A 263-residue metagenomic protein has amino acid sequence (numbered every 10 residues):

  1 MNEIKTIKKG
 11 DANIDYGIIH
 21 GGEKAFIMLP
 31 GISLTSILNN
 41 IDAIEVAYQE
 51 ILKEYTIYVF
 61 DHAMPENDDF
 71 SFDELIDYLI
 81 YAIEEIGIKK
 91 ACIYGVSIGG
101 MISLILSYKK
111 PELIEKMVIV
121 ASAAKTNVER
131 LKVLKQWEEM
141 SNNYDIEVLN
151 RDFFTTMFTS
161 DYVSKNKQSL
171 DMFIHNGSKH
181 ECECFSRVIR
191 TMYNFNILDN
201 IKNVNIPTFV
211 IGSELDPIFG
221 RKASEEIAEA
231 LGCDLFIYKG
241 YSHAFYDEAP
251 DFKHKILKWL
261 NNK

Functional and structural regions predicted by a protein language model:
K8-E66: Conserved HGGG/HGGXW glycine-rich cap/lid loop of the alpha/beta-hydrolase fold
A43-E45, Y55-C92: Active-site loop/oxyanion-hole signature of alpha/beta-hydrolase fold enzymes
G95-G99, S103: Gly/Ala-rich beta-loop-alpha elbow adjacent to hydrolase catalytic centers
Y108, E115-Y144: Flexible "cap/lid" loop of the alpha/beta hydrolase fold
V128-L131, E147-N200: Conserved alpha/beta-hydrolase catalytic His-Asp/Glu region
V204, V210-G212, D216: Short beta-strand/loop motif that positions the catalytic acidic residue of the alpha/beta-hydrolase fold
P217-A223: Conserved alpha/beta-hydrolase "acid-adjacent" motif
Y241-K253: Catalytic histidine-centered segment of alpha/beta-hydrolase-like enzymes
